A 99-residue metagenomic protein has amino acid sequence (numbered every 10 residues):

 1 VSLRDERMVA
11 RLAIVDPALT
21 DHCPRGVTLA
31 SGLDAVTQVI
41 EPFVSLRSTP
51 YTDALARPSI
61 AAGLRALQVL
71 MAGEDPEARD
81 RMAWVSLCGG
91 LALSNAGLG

Functional and structural regions predicted by a protein language model:
V1-P50: A glycine/threonine-rich phosphate-anchoring loop and its flanking beta-alpha core in nucleotide/phosphate-binding
P42-G99: Active-site segments that bind and position negatively charged phosphate/pyrophosphate groups
